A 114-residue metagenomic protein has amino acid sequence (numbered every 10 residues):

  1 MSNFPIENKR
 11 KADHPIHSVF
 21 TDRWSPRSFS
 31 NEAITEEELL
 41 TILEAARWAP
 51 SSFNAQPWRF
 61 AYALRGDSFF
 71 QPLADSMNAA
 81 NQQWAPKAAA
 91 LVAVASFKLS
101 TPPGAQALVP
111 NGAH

Functional and structural regions predicted by a protein language model:
M1-H114: Acidic, surface-exposed loops and disordered segments
